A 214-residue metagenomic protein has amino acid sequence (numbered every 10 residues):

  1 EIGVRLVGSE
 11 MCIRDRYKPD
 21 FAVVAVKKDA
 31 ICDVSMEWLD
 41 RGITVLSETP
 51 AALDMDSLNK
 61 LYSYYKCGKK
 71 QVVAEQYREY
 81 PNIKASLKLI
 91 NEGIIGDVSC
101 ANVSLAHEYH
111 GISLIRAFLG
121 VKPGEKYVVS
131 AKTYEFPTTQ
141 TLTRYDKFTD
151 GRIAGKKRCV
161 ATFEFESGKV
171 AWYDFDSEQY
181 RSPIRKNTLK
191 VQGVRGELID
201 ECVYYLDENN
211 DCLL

Functional and structural regions predicted by a protein language model:
E1-G8, C12-I13: Single conserved hydrophobic/aromatic residue that forms the stacking wall/gate of nucleotide- or nucleobase-binding
C12, P19-F21, K27-E79: Beta-strand-loop-alpha-helix segment that lines the small-molecule cofactor/substrate pocket of alpha/beta enzymes
D15-K18, I94-I95: Glycine-rich phosphate-binding loop signature in dinucleotide/nucleotide-binding domains
V26-K27, F175: Short glycine-/small-residue-rich Rossmann-like dinucleotide-binding loops
C32-M36, K84, A106-S113: A structural signal for well-ordered alpha-helical segments within the folded catalytic domains of diverse enzymes
P81-S99: Rossmann-like NAD(P)H-binding beta-loop-alpha module
D97-K186: Rossmann-like dinucleotide-binding domain that binds NAD(P)(H)
S167-L214: NAD(P)-dinucleotide binding in Rossmann-like oxidoreductases
